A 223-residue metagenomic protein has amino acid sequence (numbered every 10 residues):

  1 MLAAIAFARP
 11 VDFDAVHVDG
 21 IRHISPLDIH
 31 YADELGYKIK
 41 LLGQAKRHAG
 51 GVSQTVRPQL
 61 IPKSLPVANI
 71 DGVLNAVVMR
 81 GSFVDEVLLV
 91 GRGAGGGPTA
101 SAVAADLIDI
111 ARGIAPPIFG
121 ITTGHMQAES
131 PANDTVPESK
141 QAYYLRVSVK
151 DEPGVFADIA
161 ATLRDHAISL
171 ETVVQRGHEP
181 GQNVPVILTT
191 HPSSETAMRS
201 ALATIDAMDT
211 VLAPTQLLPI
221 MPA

Functional and structural regions predicted by a protein language model:
M1-N69, L74-A76, G95: Substrate-binding/catalytic subdomain of NAD(P)-dependent oxidoreductase enzymes
A6-D12, R80-V87, E138-S139: Short acidic (Asp/Glu) and glycine-rich catalytic loops that position anionic groups and cofactors
K40-L41, T55, V78, L88-V90 (+3 more regions): Structured core elements
V67, L89-G91, S101-A102, D158: Short conserved micro-motifs at the rims of enzyme active sites and ligand-binding pockets
V67-D71, M79, T135-P137, G177-H178: Replace "in large, NTP-powered and nucleic-acid-processing enzymes" with "in large, NTP-powered factors and other
A76, S82-V84, G113, P117-I118: A glycine- and small/hydrophobic-rich beta-loop-beta segment that serves as a flexible "lid/hinge" or phosphate-binding
D85-V87, G91-G97: Glycine-rich phosphate/pyrophosphate-binding beta-alpha loops
A102, L107-A223: A conserved regulatory-domain signal marking ACT and ACT-like small-molecule sensing domains and adjacent regulatory
